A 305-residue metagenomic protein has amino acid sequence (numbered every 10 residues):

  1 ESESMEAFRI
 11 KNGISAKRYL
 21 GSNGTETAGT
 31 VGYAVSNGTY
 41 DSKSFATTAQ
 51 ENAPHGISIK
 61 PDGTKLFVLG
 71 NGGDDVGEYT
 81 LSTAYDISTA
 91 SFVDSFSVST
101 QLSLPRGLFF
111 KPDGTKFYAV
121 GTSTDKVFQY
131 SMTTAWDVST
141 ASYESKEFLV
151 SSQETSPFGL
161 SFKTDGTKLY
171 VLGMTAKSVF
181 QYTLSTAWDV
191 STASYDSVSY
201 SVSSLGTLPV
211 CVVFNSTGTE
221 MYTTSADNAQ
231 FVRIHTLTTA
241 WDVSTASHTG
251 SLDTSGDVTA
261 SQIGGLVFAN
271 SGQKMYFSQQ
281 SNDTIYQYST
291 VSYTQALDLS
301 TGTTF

Functional and structural regions predicted by a protein language model:
S2-F305: Polar, enzyme-active/binding microenvironments
